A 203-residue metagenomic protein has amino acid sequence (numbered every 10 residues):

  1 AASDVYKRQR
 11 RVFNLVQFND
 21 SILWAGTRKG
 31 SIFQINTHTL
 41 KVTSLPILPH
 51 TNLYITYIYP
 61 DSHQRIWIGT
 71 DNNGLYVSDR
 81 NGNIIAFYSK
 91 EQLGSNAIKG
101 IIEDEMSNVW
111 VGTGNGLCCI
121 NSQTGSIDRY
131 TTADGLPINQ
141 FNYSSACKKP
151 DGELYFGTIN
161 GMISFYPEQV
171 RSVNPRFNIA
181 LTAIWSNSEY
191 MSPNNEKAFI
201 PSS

Functional and structural regions predicted by a protein language model:
A1-Y6: Short, small-residue-biased leader/transition segments that mark boundaries at the very start of proteins
K7-R8, P49-T56, D71, A86-I102 (+2 more regions): Residue-level "micro-hotspots" composed of small/polar
D20-S21, H63-Q64, M106-S107, D151-G152: Short coil/turn segments that connect the beta-strands within blades of beta-propeller domains
F33-N36, V77-D79, I120-N121, I163-Y166: Hydrophobic/aromatic beta-strand positions that recur at structurally equivalent sites within the blades
